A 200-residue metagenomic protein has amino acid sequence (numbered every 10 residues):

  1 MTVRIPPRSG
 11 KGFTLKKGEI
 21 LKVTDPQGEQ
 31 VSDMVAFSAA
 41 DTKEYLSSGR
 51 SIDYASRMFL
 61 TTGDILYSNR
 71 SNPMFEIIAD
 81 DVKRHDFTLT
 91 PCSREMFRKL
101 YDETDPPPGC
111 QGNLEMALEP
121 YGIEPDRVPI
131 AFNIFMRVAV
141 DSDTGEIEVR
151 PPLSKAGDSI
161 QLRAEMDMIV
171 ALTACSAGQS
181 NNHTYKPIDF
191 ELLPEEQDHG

Functional and structural regions predicted by a protein language model:
M1-G200: Acidic, Ser/Thr/Pro
